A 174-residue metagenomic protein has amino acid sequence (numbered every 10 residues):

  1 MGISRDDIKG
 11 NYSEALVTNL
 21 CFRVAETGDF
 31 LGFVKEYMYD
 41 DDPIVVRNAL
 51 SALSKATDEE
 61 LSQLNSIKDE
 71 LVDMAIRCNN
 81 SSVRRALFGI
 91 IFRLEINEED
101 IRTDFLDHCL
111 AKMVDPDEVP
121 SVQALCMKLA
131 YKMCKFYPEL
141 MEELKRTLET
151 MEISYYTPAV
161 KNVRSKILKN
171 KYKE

Functional and structural regions predicted by a protein language model:
M1-E174: Alpha-helical scaffold domains
